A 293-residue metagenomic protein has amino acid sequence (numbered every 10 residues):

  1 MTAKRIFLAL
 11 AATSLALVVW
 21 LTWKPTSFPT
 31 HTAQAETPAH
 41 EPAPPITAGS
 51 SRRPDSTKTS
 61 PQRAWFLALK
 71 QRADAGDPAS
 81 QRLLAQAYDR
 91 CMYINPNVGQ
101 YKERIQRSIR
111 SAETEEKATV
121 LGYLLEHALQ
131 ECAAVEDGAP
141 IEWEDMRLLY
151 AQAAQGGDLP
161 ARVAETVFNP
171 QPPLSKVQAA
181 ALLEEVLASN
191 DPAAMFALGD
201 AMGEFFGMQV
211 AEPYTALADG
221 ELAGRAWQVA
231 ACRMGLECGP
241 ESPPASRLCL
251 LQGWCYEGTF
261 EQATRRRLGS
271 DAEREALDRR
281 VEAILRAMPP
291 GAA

Functional and structural regions predicted by a protein language model:
M1-R5: Positively charged n-region of N-terminal signal peptides that target proteins for export
I6-T22: Hydrophobic membrane-insertion alpha-helices, especially the h-region of bacterial N-terminal signal peptides
P25-I46: Ser/Thr/Pro/Gly-rich low-complexity linker/stalk segments immediately outside membranes or between
T57-A87: N-terminal segments that cap or nucleate solenoid repeat domains
S60-A64, G99, A139-D145, L174-A181: Structural signature of tandem alpha-helical TPR/SEL1-like repeats, specifically the intra-repeat loop/turn
L67, L148, A181, A226-R233: Primarily a tetratricopeptide repeat
D74-Q81, Y88-C91, N95, R107-G138 (+4 more regions): Short helix-capping/linker turns of helical repeat alpha-solenoids
E237-A293: Terminal, low-structured helical/coil segments at or just beyond the last alpha-helical repeat
